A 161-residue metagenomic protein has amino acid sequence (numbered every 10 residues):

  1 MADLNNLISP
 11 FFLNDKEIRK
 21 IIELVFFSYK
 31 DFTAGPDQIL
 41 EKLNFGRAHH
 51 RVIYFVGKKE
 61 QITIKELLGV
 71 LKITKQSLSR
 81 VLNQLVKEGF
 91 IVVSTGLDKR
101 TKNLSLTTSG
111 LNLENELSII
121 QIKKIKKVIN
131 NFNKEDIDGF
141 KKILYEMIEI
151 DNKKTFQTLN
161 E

Functional and structural regions predicted by a protein language model:
M1-L13, K134-E161: C-terminal regulatory/oligomerization modules of transcriptional regulators
M1-L43: N-terminal leader segment of winged-helix/HTH proteins
F26, Y54-K58, S118: Short, locally clustered residues in the helix-turn-helix/winged-helix DNA-binding domain
A34-S77: N-terminal helix-turn-helix DNA-binding core of bacterial DNA-binding proteins
N83-K142: Charged, amphipathic alpha-helical coiled-coil/dimerization segments
